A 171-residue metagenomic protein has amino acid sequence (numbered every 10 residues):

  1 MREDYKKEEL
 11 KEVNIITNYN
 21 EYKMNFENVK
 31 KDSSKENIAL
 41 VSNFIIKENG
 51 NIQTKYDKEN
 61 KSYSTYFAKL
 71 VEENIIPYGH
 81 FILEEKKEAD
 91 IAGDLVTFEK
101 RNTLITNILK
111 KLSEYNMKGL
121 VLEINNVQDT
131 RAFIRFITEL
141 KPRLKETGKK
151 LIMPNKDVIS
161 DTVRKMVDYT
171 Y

Functional and structural regions predicted by a protein language model:
M1-E3: N-terminal secretory targeting signals
K6-N25, S33, I45-Y171: Chitinase-like catalytic core of GlcNAc-active glycosidases
